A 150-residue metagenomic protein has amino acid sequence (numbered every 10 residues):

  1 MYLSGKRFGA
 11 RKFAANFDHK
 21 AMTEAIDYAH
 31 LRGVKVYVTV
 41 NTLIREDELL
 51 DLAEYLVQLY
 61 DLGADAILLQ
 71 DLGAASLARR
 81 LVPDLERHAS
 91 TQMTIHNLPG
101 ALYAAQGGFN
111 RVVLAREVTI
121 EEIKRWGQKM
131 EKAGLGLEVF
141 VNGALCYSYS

Functional and structural regions predicted by a protein language model:
M1-S150: Non-catalytic helical/linker scaffolds that mediate oligomerization, partner binding, and domain coupling around large
